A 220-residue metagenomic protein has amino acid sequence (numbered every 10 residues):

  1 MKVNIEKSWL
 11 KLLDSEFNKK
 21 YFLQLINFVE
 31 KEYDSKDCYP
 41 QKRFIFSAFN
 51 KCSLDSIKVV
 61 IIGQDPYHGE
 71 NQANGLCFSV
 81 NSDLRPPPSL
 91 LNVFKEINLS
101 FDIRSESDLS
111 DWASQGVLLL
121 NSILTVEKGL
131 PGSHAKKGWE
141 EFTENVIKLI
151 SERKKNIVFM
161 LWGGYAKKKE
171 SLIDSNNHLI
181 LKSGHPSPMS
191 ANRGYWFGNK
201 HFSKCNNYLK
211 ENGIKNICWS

Functional and structural regions predicted by a protein language model:
M1-L13: Generic N-terminal amphipathic, Lys/Arg-enriched alpha-helix
S15-L161, Y165-K168, I173, L179-K182 (+3 more regions): A polyanion-binding, active-site-adjacent surface
